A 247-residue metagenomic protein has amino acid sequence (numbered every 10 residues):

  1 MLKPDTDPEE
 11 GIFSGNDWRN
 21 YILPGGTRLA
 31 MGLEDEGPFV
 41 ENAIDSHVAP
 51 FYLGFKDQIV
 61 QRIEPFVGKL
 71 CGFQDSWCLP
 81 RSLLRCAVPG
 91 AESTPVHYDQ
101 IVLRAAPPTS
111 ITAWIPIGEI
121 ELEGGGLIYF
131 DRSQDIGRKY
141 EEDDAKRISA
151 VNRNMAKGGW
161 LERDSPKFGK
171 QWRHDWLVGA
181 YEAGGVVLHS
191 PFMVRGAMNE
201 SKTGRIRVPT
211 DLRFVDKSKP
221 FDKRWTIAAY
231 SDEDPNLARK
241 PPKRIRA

Functional and structural regions predicted by a protein language model:
M1-V96, V102, P241-K243: Non-heme Fe(II)-dependent double-stranded beta-helix
P8, K139-R147, A183-A247: Non-heme Fe(II)/2-oxoglutarate
K56, L177-Y181, E200: Exposed beta-sheet edge/beta-hairpin loop segments within beta-rich domains
P65, P89-A91, E119-L122, D135 (+3 more regions): Short, charged/polar surface micro-motifs in flexible loops or helix N-caps
F73-W77, Q100-A105, I115-G126, R132-Q134: Active-site region of the double-stranded beta-helix
H97-Q100, W114-I115, R173-D175, V194-G196: Glycine-rich, charged/polar anion/phosphate-binding loops that engage phosphate groups from diverse ligands
L103-L122, A180-A183, L188, R213-D216: Short, conserved beta-strand element in jelly-roll/cupin
L122-V194: Double-stranded beta-helix
